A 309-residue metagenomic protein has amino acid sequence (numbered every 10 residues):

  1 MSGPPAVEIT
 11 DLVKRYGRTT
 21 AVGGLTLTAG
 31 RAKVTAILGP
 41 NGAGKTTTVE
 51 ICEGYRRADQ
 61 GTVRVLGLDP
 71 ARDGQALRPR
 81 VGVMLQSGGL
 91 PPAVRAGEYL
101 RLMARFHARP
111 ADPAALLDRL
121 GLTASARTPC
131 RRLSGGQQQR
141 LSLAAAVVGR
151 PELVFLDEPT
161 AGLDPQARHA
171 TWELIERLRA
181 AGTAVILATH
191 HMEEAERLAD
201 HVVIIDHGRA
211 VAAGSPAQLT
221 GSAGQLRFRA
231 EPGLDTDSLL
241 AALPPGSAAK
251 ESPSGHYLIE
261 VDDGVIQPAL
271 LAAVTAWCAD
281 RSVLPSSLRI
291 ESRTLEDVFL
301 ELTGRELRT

Functional and structural regions predicted by a protein language model:
E53: Helix-to-loop junction immediately C-terminal to a conserved catalytic motif
G61-R72, A76-L77: Conserved ABC transporter NBD signature motif
R101, R105, P110-S125: Conserved ABC ATPase "signature" region
R150: Conserved catalytic motifs of ABC-family nucleotide-binding domains
V154-E158: Catalytic Walker B motif of ABC-type/P-loop ATPase nucleotide-binding domains
T171-D263: ABC transporter nucleotide-binding domain
